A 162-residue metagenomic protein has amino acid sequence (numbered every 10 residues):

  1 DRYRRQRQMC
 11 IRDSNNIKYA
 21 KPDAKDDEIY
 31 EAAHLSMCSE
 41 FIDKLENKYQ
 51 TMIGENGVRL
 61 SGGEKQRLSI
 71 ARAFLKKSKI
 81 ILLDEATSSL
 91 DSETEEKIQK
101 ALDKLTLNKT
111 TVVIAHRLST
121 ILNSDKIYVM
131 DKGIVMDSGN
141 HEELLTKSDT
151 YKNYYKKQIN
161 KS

Functional and structural regions predicted by a protein language model:
D1-R7, I11: Single conserved hydrophobic/aromatic residue that forms the stacking wall/gate of nucleotide- or nucleobase-binding
S14-E55, Q99, N108: ABC ATPase nucleotide-binding domain helical subdomain, centered on the C-loop/LSGGQ "ABC signature"
S39-L68, L90, N160-S162: ABC-fold ATPase nucleotide-binding domain signature/coupling loops
K44-K48, K100, L122-S162: C-terminal portion of ABC ATPase nucleotide-binding domains
S61-G62, L68-A73, K97, V113: ABC ATPase nucleotide-binding domain "signature" region
L75-K79, N108: A short, proline-enriched helix->beta-strand linker immediately N-terminal to the Walker B motif in ABC-type P-loop
I81-D84: Catalytic Walker B motif of ABC-type/P-loop ATPase nucleotide-binding domains
K104-V113, I121: Conserved catalytic loops of ABC-family nucleotide-binding domains
